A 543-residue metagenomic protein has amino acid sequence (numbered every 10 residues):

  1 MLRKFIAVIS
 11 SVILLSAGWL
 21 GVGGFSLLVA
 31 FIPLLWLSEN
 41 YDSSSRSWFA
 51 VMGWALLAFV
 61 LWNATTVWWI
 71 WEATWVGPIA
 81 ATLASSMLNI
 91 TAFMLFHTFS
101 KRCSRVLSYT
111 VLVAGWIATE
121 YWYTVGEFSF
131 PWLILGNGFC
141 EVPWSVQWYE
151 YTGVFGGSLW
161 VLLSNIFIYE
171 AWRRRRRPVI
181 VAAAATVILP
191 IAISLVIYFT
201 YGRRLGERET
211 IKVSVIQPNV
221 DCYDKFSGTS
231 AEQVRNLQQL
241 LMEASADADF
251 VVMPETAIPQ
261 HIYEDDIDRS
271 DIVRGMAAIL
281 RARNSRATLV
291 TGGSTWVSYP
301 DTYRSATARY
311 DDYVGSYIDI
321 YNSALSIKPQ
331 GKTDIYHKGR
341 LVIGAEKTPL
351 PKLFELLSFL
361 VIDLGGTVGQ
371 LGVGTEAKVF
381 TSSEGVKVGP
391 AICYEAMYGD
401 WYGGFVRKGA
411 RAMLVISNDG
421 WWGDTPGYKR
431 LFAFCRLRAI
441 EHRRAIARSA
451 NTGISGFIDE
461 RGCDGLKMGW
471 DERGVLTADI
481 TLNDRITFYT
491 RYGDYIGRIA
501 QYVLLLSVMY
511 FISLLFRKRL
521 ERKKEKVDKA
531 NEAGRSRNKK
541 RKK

Functional and structural regions predicted by a protein language model:
M1-G202, D424, C435-R438, A450-T452 (+2 more regions): Membrane-embedded alpha-helical bundles of multi-pass enzymes that act on lipidic or dolichyl-linked glycan substrates
W19-L34, W62-T65, Q217-P218, A248-E264 (+2 more regions): Short, conserved active-site loops that position catalytic residues or coordinate cofactors/metal ions across diverse
I70-V76, W122-V154, Y310-Y394, G399: Active-site catalytic loop in hydrolytic enzyme cores
L88, A114, T256-I258, D266-T291 (+3 more regions): CN hydrolase (nitrilase-like) catalytic-core segments centered on the catalytic cysteine and neighboring Lys/Glu
F96, S100, Y169, R173 (+5 more regions): Generic structural signal for well-ordered alpha-helical scaffold segments
T186-A246, V406, N418-L431, R436-R443 (+2 more regions): Non-cytosolic juxtamembrane linkers/loops that tether extracellular or periplasmic domains to nearby transmembrane
I197-G344, V379-V386, P390, Y394 (+1 more regions): Soluble catalytic regions of membrane-associated enzymes that act on cell-envelope and secretory-pathway components
L506-K543: Juxtamembrane interface at the cytosolic side of transmembrane helices
